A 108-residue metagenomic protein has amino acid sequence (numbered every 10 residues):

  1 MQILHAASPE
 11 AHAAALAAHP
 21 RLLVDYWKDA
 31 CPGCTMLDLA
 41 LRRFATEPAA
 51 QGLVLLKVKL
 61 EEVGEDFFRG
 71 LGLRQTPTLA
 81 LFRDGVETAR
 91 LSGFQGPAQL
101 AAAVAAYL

Functional and structural regions predicted by a protein language model:
I3-A7, Y26, A45, A49-E65: Thiol-based oxidoreductase modules, predominantly thioredoxin-like and allied folds used for disulfide exchange
A11-H12: Short alpha-helical segment
A17-D29: Short active-site neighborhood of thiol/selenol oxidoreductases, capturing the structured segment around
C31-C34, L79: The canonical Cys-X-X-Cys-His
P32, E62-V63, A98: Short alpha-helical
G33-A49: Typically the conserved alpha-helix immediately C-terminal to a functionally engaged Cys/Sec in thioredoxin-like
G70-R74: A short glycine-leucine-enriched loop at secondary-structure breakpoints that most characteristically corresponds
Q75-L108: Non-catalytic, surface beta->alpha helical segment in thiol-disulfide oxidoreductase systems
